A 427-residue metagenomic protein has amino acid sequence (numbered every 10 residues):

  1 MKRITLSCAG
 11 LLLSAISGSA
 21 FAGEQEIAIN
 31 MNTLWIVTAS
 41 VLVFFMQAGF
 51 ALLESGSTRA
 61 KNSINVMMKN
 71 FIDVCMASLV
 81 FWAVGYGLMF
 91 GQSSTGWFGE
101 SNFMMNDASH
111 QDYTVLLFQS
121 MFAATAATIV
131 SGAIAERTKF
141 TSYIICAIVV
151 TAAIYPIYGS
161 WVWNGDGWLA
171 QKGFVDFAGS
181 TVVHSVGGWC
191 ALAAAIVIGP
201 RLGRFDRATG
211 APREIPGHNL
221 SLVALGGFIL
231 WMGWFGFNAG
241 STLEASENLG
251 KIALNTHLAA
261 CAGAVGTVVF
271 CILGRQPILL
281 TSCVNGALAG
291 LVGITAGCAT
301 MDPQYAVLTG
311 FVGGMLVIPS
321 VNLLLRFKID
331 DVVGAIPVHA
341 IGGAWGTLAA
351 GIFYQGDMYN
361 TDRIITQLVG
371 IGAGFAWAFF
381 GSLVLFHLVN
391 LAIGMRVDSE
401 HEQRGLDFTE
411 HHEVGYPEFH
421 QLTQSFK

Functional and structural regions predicted by a protein language model:
K2-K427: Hydrophobic alpha-helical transmembrane bundles of multi-pass membrane proteins
